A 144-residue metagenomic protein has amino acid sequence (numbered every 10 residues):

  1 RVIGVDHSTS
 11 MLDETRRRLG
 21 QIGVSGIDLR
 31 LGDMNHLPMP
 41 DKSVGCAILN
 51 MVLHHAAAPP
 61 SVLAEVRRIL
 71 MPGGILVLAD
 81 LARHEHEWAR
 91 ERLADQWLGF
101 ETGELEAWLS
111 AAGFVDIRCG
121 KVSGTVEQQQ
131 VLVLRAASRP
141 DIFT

Functional and structural regions predicted by a protein language model:
R1-H36: Class I SAM-dependent methyltransferase SAM/SAH-binding core
S8, P38-P40, A57, E101: GHKL-family ATP-binding catalytic core of two-component histidine kinases
S10, A57-S61, H86: Short N-terminal helix/helix-N-cap motif within the alpha/beta-hydrolase-1
N35-A47: A short acidic, Gly/Pro-enriched loop at the edge of an enzyme's catalytic core that lines a small-molecule cofactor
G45-A58: A short SAM/SAH-binding and catalytic strip from SAM-dependent methyltransferases
P60-I75: A short glycine-rich, Lys/Arg-flanked "PGG" loop and its adjoining helix->strand segment in the class I
I75-V133: C-terminal alpha-helical "lid/dimerization" subdomain adjacent to the S-adenosyl-L-methionine
L134-T144: C-terminal lobe and adjacent flexible extensions of AdoMet/dcAdoMet transferase-like proteins
